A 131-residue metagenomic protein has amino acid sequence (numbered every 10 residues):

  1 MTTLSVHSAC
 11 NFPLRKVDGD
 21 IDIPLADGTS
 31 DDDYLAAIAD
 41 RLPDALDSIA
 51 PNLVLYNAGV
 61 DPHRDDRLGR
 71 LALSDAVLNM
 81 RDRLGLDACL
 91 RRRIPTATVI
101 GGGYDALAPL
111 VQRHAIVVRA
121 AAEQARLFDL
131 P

Functional and structural regions predicted by a protein language model:
M1-P131: A general "terminal functional-core" signal
